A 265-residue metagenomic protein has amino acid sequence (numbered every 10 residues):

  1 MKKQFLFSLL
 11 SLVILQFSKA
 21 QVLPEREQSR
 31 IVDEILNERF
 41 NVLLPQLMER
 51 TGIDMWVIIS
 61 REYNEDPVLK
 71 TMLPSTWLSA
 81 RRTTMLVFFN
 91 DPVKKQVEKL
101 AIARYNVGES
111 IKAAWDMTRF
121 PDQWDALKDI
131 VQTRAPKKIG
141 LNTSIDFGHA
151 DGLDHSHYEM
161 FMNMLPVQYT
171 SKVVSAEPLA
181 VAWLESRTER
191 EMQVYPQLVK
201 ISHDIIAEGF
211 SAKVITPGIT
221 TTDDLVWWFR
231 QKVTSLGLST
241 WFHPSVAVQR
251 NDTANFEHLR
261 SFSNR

Functional and structural regions predicted by a protein language model:
M1-Q21: Bacterial Sec-dependent N-terminal signal peptides
Q21-S211, I215, I219-T234, L238 (+1 more regions): A composition/biophysics-driven feature that prefers long, compositionally simple stretches
R230-R265: Acidic, glycine-rich loop-and-beta core segments that form the ion-binding/anion-interacting portion of active sites
